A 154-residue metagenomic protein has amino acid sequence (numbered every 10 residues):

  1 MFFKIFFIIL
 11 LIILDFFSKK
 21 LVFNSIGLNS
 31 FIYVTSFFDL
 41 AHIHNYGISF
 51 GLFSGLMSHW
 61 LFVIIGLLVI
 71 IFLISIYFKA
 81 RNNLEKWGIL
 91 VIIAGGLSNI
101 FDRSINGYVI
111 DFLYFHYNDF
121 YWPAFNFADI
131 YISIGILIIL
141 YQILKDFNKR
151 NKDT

Functional and structural regions predicted by a protein language model:
M1-T154: Alpha-helical transmembrane bundles and membrane-interface segments of multipass inner-membrane proteins
